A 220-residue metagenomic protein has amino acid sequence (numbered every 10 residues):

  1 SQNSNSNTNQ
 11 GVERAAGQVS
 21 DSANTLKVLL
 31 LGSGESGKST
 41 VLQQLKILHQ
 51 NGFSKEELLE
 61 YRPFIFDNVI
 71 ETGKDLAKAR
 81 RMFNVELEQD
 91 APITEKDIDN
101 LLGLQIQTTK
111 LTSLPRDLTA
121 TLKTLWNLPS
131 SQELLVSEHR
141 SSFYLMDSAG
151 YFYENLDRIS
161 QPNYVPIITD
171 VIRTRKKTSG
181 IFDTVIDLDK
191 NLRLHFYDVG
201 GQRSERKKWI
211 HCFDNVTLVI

Functional and structural regions predicted by a protein language model:
S1-V19, L48-I220: Switch- and interface-adjacent substructures of P-loop NTPase systems
V19-S20, G32: Short secondary-structure boundary/capping segments within folded domains
S22-L26: A short, charged/proline- and glycine-enriched loop that marks the coil->beta-strand transition at the N-terminal
K27-H49: Glycine-rich phosphate-binding P-loop
